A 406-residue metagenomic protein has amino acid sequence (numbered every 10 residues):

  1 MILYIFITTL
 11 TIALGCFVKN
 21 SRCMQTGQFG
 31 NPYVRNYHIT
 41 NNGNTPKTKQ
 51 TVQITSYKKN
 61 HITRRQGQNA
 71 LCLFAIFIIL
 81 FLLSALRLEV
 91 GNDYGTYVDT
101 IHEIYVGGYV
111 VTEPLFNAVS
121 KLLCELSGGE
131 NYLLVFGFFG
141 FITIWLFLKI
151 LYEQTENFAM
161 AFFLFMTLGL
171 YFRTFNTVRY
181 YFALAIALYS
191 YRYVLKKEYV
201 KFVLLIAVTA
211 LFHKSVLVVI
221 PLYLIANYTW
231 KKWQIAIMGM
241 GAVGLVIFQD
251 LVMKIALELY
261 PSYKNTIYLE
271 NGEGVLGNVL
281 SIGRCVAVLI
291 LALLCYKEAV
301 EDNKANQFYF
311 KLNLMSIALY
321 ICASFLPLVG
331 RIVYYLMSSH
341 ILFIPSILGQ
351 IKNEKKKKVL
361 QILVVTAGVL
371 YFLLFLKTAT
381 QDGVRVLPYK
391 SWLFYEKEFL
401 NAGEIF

Functional and structural regions predicted by a protein language model:
M1-F406: Terminal, non-globular segments
